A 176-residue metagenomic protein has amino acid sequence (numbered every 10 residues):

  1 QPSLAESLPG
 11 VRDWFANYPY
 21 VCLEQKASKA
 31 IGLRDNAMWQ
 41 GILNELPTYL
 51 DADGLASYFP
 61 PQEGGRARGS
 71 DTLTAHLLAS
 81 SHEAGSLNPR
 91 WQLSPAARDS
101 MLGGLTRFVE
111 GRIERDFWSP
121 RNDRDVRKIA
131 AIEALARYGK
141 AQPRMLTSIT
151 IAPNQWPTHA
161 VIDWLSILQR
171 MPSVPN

Functional and structural regions predicted by a protein language model:
Q1-N176: Large, well-folded core regions of big proteins
